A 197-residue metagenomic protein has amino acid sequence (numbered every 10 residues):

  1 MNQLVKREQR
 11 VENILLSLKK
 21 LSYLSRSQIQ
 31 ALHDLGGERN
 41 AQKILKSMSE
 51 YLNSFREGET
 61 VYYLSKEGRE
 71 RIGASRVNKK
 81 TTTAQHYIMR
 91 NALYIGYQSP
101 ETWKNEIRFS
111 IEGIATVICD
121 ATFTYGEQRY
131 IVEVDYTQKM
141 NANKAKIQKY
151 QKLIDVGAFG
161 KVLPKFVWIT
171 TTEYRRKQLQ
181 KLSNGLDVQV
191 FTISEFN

Functional and structural regions predicted by a protein language model:
M1-V77: Nuclease-adjacent, charged terminal/linker segments that flank catalytic cores
L16, A31, K46, E50 (+3 more regions): Surface-exposed alpha-helical segments enriched in charged/polar residues
K19, S75-S110: Acidic-basic catalytic patches of nuclease active cores, encompassing PD-(D/E)XK and other metal-cofactor nuclease
H33, M48, S54, A92-Q98 (+2 more regions): Alpha-helix C-terminal capping segments
Y94-R129, Q138-N143: Active-site metal-binding core of divalent-cation-utilizing nuclease and nuclease-like domains
Y136-L186: Catalytic cores of nucleic-acid endonucleases
L182-N197: Charged, structured surface patches that assemble and position nucleic-acid processing machinery
